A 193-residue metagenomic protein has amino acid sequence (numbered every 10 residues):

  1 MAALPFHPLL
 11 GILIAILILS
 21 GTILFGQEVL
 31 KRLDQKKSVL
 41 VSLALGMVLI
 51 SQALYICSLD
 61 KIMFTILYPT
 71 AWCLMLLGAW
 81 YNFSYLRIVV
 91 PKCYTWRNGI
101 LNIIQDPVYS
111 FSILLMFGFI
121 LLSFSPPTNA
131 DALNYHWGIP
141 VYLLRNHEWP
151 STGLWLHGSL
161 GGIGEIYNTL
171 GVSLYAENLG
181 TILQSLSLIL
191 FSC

Functional and structural regions predicted by a protein language model:
M1-A2, F111-S112, G138-I139: Short, flexible segments with low predicted structural confidence
M1-G99: Membrane-embedded, hydrophobic transmembrane alpha-helices
V41, Q105-V108: Cytoplasmic-side transmembrane-helix entry/capping segments in multi-pass membrane proteins
L43-S51, F111-L115, L183-C193: Membrane-embedded helix bundles of polyisoprenyl
L77-F83, P107-A130: Transmembrane signal-anchor helices characteristic of membrane glycosylation enzymes that use polyprenol
N102: Basic, ligand-binding patches in group-transfer machinery, especially extracytoplasmic/periplasmic segments
F117-C193: Active-site lumenal/periplasmic loops and adjacent helix-entry segments of GT-C-fold, multi-pass membrane
